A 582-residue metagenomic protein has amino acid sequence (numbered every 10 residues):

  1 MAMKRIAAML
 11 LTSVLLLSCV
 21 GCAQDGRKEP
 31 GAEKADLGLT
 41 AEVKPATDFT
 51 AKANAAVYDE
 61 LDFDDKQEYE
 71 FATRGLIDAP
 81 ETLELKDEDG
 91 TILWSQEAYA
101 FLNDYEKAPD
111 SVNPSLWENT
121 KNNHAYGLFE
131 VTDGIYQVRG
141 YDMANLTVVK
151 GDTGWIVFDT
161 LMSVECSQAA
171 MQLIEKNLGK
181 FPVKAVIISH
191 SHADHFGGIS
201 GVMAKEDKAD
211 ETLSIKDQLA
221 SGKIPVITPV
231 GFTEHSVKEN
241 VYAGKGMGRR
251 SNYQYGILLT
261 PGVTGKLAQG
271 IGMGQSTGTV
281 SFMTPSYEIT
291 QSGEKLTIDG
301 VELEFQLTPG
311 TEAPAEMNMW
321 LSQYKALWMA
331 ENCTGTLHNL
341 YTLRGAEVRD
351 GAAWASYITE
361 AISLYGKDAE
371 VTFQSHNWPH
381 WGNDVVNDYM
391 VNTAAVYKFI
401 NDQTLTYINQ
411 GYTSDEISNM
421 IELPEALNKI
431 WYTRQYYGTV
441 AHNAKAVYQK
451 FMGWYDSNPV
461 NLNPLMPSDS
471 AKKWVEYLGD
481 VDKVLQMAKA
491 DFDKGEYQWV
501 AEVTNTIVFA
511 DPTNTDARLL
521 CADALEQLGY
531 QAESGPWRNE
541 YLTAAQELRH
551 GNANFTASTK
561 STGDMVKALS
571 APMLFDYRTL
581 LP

Functional and structural regions predicted by a protein language model:
L17-G21: C-terminal motif of bacterial Sec signal peptides marking the signal peptidase cleavage site
G38-V43, T47-T50, T336, A355-E416 (+3 more regions): Divalent-metal (often Zn2+) His-rich catalytic cores of metallo-beta-lactamase-fold enzymes
K121-F181, M317-L321, K325-E331: Conserved beta-strand hairpin/beta-sheet module of binuclear metal-dependent hydrolase folds, prominently
E130, A220-S221, I227, G231-T308 (+1 more regions): Metallo-beta-lactamase
T153-G154, E165-P225, V508: Active-site metal-binding motif and surrounding structural segment of the metallo-beta-lactamase
G154-W155, M162-E165, T277, S281-S286 (+2 more regions): Metallo-beta-lactamase
A545-P582: Acidic, aliphatic-rich amphipathic alpha-helical segments
